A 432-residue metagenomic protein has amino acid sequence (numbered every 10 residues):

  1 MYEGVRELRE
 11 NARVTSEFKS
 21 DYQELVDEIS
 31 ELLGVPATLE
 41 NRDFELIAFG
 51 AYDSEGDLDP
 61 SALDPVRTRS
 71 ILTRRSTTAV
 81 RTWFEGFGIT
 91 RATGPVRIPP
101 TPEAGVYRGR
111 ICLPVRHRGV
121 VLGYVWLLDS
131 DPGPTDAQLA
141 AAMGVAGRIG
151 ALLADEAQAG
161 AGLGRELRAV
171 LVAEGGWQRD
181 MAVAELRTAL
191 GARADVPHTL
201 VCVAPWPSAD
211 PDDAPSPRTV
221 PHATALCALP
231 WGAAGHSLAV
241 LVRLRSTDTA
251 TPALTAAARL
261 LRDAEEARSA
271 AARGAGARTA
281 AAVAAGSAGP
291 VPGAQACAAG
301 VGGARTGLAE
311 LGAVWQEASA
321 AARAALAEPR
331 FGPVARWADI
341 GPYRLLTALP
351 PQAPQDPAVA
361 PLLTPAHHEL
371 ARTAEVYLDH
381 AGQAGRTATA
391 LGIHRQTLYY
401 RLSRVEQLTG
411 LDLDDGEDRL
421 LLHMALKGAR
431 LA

Functional and structural regions predicted by a protein language model:
M1-A169, A275-A288, H368, T373 (+1 more regions): Alpha-helical/coil-rich non-catalytic "connector" segments in signaling and regulatory proteins
F18, T73, E156, G160 (+3 more regions): Intrinsic-disorder-associated interaction segments
E55-D57, G175, Q352-A353: Short, hinge-like loop/turn segments at secondary-structure boundaries
T77-V80, E174-G175, D356-P357: Helix N-terminus capping/helix-initiation residues
A159, E166-L190: Glycine-rich, aromatic-bearing surface loops/beta-hairpins
A182, L186-A432: Cytosolic nucleotide-utilizing catalytic cores of signal-transduction proteins
